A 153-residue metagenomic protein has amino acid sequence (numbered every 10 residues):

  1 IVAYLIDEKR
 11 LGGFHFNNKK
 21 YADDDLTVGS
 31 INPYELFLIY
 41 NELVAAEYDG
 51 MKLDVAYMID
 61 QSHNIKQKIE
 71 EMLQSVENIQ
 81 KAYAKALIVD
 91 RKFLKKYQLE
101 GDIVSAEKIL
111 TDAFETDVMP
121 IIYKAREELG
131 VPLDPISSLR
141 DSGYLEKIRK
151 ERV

Functional and structural regions predicted by a protein language model:
I1-V153: Histidine-acidic metal/acid-base catalytic patches
